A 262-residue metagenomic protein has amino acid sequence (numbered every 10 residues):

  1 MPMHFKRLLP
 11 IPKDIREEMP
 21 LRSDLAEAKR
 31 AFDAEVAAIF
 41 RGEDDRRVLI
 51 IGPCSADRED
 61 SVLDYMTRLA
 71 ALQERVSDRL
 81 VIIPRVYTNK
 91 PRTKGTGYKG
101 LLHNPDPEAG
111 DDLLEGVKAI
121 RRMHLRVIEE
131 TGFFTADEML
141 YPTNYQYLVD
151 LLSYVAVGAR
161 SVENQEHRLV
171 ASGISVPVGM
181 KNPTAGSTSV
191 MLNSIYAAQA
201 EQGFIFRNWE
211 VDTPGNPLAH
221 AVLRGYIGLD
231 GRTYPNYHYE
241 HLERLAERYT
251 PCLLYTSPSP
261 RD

Functional and structural regions predicted by a protein language model:
M1-M3: Basic/polar N-terminal segments that are highly enriched at the extreme N-terminus, encompassing both cleavable
K6-F40: N- or domain-start disorder-to-order transition segments that initiate the globular core
R7, M66, R79-P251: Active-site-facing alpha/beta catalytic cores
A38-D45, L253-L254: Glycine-rich phosphate/diphosphate-binding loops that line cofactor/substrate pockets in enzymes
L49-I51: Short hydrophobic beta-strand that contains or immediately precedes a catalytic carboxylate
A56, V62: Metallocofactor- and cofactor-centric catalytic cores in central/energy metabolism, strongly enriched
M66-Q73: Histidine-anchored nucleotide/phosphate-binding helix
Y255-D262: Conserved small/polar residues in nucleotide/adenosyl-binding loops
